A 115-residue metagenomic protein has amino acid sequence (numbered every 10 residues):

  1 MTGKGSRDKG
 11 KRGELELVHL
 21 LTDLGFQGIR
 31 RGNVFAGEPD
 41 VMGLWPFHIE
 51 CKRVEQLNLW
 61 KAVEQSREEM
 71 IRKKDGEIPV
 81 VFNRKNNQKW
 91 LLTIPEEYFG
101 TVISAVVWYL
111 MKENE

Functional and structural regions predicted by a protein language model:
M1-E115: Catalytic phosphate/metal-binding cores of nucleic-acid and nucleotide-processing enzymes, i.e., regions that mediate
